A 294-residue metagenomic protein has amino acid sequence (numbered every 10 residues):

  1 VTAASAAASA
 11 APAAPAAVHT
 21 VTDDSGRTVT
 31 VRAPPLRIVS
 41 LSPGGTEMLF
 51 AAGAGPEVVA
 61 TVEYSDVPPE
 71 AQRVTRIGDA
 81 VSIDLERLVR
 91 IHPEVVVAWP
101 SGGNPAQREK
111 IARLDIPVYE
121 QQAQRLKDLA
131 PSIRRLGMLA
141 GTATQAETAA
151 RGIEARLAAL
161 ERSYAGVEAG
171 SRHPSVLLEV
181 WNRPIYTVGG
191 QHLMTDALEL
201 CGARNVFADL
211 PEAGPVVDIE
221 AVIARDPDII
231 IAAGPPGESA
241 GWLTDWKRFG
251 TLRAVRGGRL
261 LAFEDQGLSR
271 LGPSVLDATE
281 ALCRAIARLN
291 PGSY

Functional and structural regions predicted by a protein language model:
V1-A16: Long, low-complexity intrinsically disordered segments that are proline/alanine-rich with interleaved serine/threonine
V18, R27-T28, E94-V95, W99 (+3 more regions): Extracytoplasmic substrate-binding proteins
D24-G26, I77-E86, G102, Q124 (+1 more regions): Short helix-initiation/N-cap motifs at beta->coil->alpha
L36-G102, Q107, V206, G234: A short, structured surface patch at a secondary-structure boundary
S42, P100-S101, V180, L210 (+3 more regions): Short secondary-structure boundary segments
V62, G190-G214, G234, R259-A262: His/Asp/Glu-enriched short active-site or ligand-binding loop at hydrolase and phosphoryl-transfer sites
L85-H92, L114, V217-D226: Short helices/loops that flank or line small-molecule/ion binding pockets
G102-R113, I229-D245: A ligand-binding cleft/hinge motif common to bilobed small-molecule-binding domains
